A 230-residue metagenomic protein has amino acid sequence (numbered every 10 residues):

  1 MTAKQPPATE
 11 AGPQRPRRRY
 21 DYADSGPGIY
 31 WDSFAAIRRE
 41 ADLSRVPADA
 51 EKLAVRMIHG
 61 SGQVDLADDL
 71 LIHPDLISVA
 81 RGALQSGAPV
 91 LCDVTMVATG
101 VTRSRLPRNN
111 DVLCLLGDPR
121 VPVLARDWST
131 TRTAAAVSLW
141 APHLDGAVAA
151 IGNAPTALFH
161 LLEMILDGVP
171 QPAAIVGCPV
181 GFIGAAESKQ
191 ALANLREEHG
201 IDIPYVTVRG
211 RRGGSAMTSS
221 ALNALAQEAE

Functional and structural regions predicted by a protein language model:
T2-A48: Charged, compositionally biased N-terminal leader segments and the immediate start of the first structured element
G26, D69, A150-I151, C178-G181 (+2 more regions): Glycine- and other small-residue-rich loops at beta-strand/loop junctions that grip anionic moieties
A36-S44, G60-V64, A83-G87, S104 (+5 more regions): Change "in soluble alpha/beta enzymes" to "in soluble alpha/beta proteins
R45-H59: N-terminal glycine-rich anion-binding loops that anchor highly charged ligand groups
G60-D68, P122-V123: Short, basic, glycine/proline-bearing loop/turn elements
D68-A83: A short, well-structured juxtamembrane/interface segment
V94-I165, P172-A173, P179-G181, A185: Conserved mixed alpha/beta catalytic, RNA-binding, or beta-rich assembly cores of soluble enzyme, regulatory
I183-E230: C-terminal functional extensions of proteins
